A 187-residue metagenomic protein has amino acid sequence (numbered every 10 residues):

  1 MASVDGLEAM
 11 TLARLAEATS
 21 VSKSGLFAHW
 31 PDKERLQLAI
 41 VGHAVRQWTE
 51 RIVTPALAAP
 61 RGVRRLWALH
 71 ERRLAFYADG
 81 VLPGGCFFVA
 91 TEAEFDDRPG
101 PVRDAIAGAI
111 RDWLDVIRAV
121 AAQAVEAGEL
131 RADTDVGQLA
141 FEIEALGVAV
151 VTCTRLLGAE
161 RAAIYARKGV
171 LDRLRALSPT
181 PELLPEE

Functional and structural regions predicted by a protein language model:
M1-V21: Short, amphipathic alpha-helix enriched in basic
E8-A9, S20, H29-V53, W67 (+2 more regions): An amphipathic alpha-helix adjacent to DNA-recognition modules
S24: Key DNA-contact positions within bacterial/archaeal DNA-binding proteins
A39, V53-G84, V136-I143: Hydrophobic alpha-helical connector segments
R64, D104-A109, E126-E142, R161: All-alpha amphipathic helical-bundle segments outside canonical DNA-binding/catalytic cores that form hydrophobic
R65, D79-P101: Amphipathic alpha-helical segments used for helix-helix packing
A68-A75, R111-A127, L146, C153-E187: C-terminal peripheral helix-coil segments that are non-catalytic and often amphipathic
G84, V89, A132-C153, G169-R173: Hydrophobic alpha-helical segments that form the core of small-molecule binding pockets and/or dimer interfaces
